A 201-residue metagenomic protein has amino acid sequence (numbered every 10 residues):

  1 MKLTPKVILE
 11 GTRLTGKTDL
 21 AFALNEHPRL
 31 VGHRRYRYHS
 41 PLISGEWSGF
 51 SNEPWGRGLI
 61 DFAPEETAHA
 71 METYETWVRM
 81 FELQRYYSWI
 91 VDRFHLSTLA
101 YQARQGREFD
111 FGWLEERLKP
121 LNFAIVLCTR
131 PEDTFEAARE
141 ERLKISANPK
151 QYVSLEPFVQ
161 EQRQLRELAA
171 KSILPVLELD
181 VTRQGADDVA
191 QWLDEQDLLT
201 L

Functional and structural regions predicted by a protein language model:
M1-T4: Phosphate-binding P-loop
V7-I8: Short hydrophobic/aromatic beta-strand immediately N-terminal to the Walker A/P-loop
G11-T12: P-loop (Walker A) phosphate-binding loop of NTP-binding proteins
T15, F22-F81, Q102: Conserved substrate/cofactor phosphate-moiety recognition/catalytic segment in nucleotide-dependent phosphotransferases
T15, L96-T98, E132-T134, Q184-G185: Short acidic, S/G/P-rich loop/turn micro-motifs used as interaction or catalytic elements
D61-L121: Glycine-rich phosphate-binding loop used to anchor ATP phosphates in small-molecule kinases, encompassing both
E108, E115-E167: A glycine- and Lys/Arg-enriched "phosphate-lid" helix/loop adjacent to the NTP-binding pocket of small-molecule kinases
K144, Q162-L201: NTP-dependent small-molecule kinase module
